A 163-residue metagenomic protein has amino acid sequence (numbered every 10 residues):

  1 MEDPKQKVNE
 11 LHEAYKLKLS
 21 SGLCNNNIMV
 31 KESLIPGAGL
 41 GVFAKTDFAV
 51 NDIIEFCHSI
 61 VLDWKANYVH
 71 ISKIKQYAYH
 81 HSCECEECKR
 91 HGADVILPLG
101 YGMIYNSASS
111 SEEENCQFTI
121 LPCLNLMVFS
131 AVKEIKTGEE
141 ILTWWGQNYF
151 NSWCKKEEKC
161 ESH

Functional and structural regions predicted by a protein language model:
M1-H163: Conserved catalytic SET/PR domain of SAM-dependent protein methyltransferases, capturing the structural core that binds
